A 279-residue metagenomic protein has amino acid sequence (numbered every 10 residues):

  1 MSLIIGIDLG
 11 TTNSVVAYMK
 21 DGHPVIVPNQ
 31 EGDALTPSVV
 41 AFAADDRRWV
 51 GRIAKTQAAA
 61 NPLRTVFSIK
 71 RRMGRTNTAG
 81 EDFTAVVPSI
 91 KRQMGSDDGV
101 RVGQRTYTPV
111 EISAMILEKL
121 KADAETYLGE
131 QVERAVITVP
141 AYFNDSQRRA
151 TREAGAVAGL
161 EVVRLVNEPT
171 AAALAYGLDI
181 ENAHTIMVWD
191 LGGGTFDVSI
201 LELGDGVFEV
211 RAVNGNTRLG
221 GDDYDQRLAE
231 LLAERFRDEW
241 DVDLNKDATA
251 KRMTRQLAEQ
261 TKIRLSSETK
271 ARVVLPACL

Functional and structural regions predicted by a protein language model:
M1-R71, R75-R92, R101-T106, V110 (+2 more regions): Oxyanion-binding/catalytic loops of NTP- or PPi-dependent enzymes
D97-D98: Short acidic, low-complexity segments enriched in Ser/Thr/Gly/Pro
